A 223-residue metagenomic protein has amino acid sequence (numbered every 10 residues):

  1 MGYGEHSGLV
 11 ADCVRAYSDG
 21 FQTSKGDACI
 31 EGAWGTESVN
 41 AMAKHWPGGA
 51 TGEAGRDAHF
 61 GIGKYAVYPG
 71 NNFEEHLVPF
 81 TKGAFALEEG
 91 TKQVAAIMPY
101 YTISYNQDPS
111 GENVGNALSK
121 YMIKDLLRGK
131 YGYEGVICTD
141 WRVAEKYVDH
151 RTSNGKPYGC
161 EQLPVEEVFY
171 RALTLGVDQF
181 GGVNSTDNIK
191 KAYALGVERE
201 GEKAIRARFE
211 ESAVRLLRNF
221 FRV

Functional and structural regions predicted by a protein language model:
M1-V223: Glycoside hydrolase catalytic-domain context in secreted enzymes
